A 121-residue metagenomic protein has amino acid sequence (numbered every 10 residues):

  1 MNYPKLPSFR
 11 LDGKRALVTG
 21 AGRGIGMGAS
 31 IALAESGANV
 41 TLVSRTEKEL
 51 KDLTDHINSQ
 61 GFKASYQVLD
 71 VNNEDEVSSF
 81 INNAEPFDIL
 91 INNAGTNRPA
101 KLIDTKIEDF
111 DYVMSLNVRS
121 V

Functional and structural regions predicted by a protein language model:
M1-K14: Flexible N-terminal pre-Rossmann segment of NAD(P)-dependent oxidoreductases
R15, G22-G24: Conserved glycine-rich cofactor-binding loop
A38-D52: Conserved glycine-rich Rossmann-like NAD(P)H-binding loop of the short-chain dehydrogenase/reductase
K48, Q67-S79, I107: The beta1-alpha1 cofactor-binding region of Rossmann-like NAD(H)/NADP(H)-dependent oxidoreductases
D88-I89, D111: Conserved catalytic-site loops of classical short-chain dehydrogenases/reductases
A94-R98: Conserved NAD(P)H cofactor-binding loop of Rossmann-fold oxidoreductase domains
K101-L102, D109-Y112: Substrate-binding pocket helix/loop in short-chain dehydrogenase/reductase
